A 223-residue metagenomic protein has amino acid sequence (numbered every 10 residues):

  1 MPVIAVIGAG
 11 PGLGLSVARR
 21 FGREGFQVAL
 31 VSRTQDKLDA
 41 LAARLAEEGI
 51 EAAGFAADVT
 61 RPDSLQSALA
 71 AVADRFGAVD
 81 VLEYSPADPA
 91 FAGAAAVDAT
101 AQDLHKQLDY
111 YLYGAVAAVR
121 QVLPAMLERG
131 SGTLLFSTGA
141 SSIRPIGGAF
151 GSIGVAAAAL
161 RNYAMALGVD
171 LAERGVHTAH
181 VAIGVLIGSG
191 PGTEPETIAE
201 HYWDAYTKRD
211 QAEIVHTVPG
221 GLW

Functional and structural regions predicted by a protein language model:
G10-G12: Conserved glycine-rich cofactor-binding loop
F26-A40: Conserved glycine-rich Rossmann-like NAD(P)H-binding loop of the short-chain dehydrogenase/reductase
L45-D63: Rossmann-fold cofactor-recognition segment
A78-V79, M126-G139, G175-V176: Active-site loop of short-chain dehydrogenase/reductase
D88, Q102-D103, Q107, T133-A159 (+3 more regions): Catalytic loop of short-chain dehydrogenase/reductase
V97-V116: Catalytic Tyr-X3-Lys loop
Y110-E128: Amphipathic alpha-helical dimer-interface segment in Rossmann-like NAD(P)H-dependent oxidoreductases
N162, A172-W223: C-terminal helical subdomain
